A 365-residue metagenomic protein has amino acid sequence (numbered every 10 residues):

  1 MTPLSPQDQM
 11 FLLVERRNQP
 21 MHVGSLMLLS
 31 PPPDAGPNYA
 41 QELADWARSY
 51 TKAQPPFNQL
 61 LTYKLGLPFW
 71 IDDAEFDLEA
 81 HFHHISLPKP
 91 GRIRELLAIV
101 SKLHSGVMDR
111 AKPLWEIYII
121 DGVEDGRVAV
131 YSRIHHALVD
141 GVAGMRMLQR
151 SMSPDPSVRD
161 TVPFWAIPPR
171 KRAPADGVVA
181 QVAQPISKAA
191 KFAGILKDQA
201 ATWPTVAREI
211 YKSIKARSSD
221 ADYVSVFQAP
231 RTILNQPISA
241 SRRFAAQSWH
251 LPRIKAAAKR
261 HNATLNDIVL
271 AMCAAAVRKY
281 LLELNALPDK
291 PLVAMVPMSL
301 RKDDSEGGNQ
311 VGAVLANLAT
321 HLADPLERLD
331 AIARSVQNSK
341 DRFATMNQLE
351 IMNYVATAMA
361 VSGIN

Functional and structural regions predicted by a protein language model:
M1-H22: Generic start-of-chain signal for non-secretory N-termini
M1-Q7, L26-Y39, A44-P55, Q59-N365: Soluble acyl-CoA-dependent acyltransferase catalytic core bearing the H(X)4D motif
